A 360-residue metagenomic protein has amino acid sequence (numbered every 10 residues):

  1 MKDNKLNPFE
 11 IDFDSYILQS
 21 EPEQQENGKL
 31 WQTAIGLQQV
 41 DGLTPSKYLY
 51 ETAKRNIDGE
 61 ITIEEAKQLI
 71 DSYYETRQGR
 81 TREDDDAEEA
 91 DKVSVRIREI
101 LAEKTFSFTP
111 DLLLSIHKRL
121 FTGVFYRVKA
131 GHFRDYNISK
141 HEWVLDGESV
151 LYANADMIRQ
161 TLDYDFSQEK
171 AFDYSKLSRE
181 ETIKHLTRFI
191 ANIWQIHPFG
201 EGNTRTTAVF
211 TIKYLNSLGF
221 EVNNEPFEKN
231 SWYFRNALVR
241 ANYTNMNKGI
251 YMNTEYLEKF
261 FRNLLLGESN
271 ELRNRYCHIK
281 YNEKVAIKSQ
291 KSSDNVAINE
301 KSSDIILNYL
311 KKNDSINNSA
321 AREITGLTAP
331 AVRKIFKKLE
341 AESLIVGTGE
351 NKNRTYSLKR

Functional and structural regions predicted by a protein language model:
M1-R360: FIC/Doc superfamily catalytic core
